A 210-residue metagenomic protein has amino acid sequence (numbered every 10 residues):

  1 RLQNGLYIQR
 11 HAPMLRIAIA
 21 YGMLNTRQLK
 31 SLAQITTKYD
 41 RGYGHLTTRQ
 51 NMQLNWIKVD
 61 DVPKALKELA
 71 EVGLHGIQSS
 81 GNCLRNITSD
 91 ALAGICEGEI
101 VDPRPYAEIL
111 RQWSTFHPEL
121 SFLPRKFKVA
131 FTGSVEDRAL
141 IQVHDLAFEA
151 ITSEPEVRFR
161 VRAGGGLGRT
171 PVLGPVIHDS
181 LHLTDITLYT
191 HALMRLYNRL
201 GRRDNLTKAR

Functional and structural regions predicted by a protein language model:
R1-N4, S31-R41, A163, R195-N198: Short amphipathic beta-strand starts and helix->beta connectors
Q9-R158, L188: Small-residue-enriched alpha-helical segments and adjacent helix-cap loops that form tight helix-helix packing
K58, S134, S180-H182, R210: Short, solvent-exposed coil/turn linker segments
N82, V172, V176, L206: Residue-level signal for pocket-adjacent positions within structured domains
I151, R160-L167: FAD-binding subdomain of flavoenzyme oxidoreductases
L167-G201: Internal alpha/beta scaffold segment
R202-R210: Short, glycine/acidic-rich hinge or "gate" loops at secondary-structure transitions that mediate conformational
